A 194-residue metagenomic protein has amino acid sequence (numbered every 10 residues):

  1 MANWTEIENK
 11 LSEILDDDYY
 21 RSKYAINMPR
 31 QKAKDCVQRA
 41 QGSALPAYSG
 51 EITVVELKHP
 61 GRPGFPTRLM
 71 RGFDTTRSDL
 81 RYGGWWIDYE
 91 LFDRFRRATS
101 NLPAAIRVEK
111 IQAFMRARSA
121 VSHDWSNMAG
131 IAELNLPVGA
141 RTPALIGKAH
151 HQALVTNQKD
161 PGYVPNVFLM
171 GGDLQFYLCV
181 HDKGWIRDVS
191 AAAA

Functional and structural regions predicted by a protein language model:
M1-G64, T75: N-terminal domain-onset segments
Q38-A193: Catalytic toxin/effector domains delivered as secreted proteins or via bacterial secretion systems
